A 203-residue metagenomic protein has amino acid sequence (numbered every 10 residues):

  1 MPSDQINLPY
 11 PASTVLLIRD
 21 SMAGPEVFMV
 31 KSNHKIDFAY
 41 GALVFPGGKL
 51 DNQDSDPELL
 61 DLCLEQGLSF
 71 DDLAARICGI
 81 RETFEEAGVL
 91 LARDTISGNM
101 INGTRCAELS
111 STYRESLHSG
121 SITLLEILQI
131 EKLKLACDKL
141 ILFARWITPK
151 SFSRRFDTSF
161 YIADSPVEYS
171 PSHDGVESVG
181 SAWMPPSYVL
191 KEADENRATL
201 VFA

Functional and structural regions predicted by a protein language model:
M1-A203: N-terminal leader/linker segments that precede catalytic domains of diphosphate-processing enzymes
